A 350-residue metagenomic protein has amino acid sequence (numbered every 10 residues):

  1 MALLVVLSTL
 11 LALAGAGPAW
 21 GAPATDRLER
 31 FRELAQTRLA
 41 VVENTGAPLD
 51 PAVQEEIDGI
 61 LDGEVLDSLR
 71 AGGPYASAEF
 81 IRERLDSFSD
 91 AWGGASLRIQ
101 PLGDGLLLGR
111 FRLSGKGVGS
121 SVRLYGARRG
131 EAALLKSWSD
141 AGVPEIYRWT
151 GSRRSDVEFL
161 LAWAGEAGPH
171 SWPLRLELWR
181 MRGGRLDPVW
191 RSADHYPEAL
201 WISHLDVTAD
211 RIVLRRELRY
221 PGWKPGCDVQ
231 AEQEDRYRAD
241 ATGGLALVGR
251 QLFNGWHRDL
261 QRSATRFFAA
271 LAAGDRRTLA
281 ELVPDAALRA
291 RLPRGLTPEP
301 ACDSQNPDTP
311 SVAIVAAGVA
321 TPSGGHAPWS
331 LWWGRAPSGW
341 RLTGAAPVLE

Functional and structural regions predicted by a protein language model:
A2-G15: Bacterial N-terminal signal peptides
W20-R128, A132-W138, R277: Terminal domain-start segments
W20-R70, G168, P173-E350: Acidic, small-residue rich beta-repeat scaffolds with periodic aromatic anchors
W92-L97, A141-G151, Y196-L205: Repeated scaffold domains used in trafficking and secretory/extracellular systems, primarily beta-propellers
Q100-G105, G151-D156, G274: Residues in Ca2+-coordinating acidic/glycine-rich loops
D104-S114, D156-E166, D210-P221: Short beta-strand elements that form the blades of beta-propeller/WD-repeat-like and other beta-sheet-rich scaffold
R123-Y147, L174-Y196: Extracellular C-terminal loop/segment signatures of secreted glycoproteins
I146-F159, L252-D259, S263: Surface-exposed beta-loop interaction hotspot
